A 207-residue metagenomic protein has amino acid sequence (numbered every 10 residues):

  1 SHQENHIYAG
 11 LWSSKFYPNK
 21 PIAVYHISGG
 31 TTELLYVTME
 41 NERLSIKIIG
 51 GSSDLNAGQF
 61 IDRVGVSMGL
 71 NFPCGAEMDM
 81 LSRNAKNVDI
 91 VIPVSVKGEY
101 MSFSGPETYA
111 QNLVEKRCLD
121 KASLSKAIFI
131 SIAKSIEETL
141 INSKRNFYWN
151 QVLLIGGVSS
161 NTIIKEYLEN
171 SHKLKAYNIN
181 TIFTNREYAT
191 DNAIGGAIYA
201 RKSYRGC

Functional and structural regions predicted by a protein language model:
S1-A23, I198-Y199: Conserved phosphate-binding catalytic cores of ATP/NTP-utilizing and phosphoryl-transfer enzymes
S1-N5, Y25-I27, D54-L55, L153-N161 (+1 more regions): Active-site nucleophile and cofactor-binding loops and adjacent substrate-binding regions of central metabolic enzymes
H6-L11, F183-C207: Glycine-rich phosphate-binding/hydrolytic loop that grips phosphoryl groups
A9-G10, L34-V37, I163-E166: Short glycine-/acidic-enriched loop or helix-start segments at secondary-structure transitions that form or flank
P18-N19, Y25-S28, E33-L119, C207: A short helix-loop
M80-V152, V158-N170, R201-Y204: A contiguous, well-structured pocket-lining segment that forms one wall/lid of small-molecule binding clefts in soluble
A127, Q151-V152, E169-G196: Conserved phosphate-binding/catalytic loops in two-lobed NTP-binding clefts
